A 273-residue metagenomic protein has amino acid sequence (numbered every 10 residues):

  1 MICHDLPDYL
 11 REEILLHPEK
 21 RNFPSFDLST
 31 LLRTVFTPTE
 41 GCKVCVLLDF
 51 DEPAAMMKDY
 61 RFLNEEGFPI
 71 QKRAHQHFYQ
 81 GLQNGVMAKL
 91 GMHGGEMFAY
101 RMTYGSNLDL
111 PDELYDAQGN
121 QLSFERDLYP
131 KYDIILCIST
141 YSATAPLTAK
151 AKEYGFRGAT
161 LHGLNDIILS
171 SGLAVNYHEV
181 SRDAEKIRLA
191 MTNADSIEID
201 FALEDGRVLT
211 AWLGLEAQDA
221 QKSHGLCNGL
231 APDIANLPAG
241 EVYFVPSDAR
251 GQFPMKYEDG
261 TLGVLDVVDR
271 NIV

Functional and structural regions predicted by a protein language model:
M1-Q252, E258-G260: Active-site bordering "gate/hinge" segments that shape substrate access to catalytic or cofactor-binding pockets
L262-D266: Short, surface-exposed charged micro-motifs
